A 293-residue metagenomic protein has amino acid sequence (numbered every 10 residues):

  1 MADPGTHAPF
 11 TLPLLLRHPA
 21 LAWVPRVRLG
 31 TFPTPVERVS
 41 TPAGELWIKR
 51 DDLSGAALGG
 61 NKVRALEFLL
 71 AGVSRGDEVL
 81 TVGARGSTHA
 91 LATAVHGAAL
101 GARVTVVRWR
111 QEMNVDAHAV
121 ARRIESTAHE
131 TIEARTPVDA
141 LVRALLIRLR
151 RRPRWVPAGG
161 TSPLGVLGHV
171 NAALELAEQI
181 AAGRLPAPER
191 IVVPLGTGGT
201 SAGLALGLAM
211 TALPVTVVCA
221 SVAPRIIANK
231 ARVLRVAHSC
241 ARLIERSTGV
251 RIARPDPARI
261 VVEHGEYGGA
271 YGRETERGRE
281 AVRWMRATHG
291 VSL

Functional and structural regions predicted by a protein language model:
M1-L293: PLP-dependent amino-acid enzyme catalytic core
